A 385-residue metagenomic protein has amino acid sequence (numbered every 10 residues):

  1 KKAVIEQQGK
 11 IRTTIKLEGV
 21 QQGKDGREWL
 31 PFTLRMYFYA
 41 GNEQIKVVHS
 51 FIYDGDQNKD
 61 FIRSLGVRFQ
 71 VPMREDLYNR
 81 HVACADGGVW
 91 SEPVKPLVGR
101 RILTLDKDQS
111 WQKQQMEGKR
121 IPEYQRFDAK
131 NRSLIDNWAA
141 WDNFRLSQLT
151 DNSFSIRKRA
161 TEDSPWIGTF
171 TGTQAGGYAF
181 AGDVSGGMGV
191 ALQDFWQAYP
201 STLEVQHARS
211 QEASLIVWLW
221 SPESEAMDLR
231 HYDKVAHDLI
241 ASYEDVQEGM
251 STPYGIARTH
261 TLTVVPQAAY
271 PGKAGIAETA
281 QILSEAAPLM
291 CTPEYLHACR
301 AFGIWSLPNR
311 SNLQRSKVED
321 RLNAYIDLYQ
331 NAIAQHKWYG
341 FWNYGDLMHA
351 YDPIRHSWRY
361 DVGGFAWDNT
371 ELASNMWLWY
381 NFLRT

Functional and structural regions predicted by a protein language model:
K1-A298, A334, Y344-D352, A366-N369: Beta-strand/loop-rich accessory regions of lumenal/periplasmic or secreted enzymes, predominantly carbohydrate-active
T13, D194, N375, R384-T385: Functionally constrained cores in energy, signaling, and assembly domains
N58, T252, N312-E319, E371-L372: Generic detection of long, well-ordered alpha-helical segments
Y270-G272, F382-T385: Structural helix-adjacent loops and short alpha-helical linkers that scaffold large soluble proteins
S284-V362: Low-complexity, Ser/Thr/Pro/Gly-enriched N-terminal "stalk/linker" regions
F365-L383: Well-ordered alpha-helical segments within folded domains of soluble proteins
